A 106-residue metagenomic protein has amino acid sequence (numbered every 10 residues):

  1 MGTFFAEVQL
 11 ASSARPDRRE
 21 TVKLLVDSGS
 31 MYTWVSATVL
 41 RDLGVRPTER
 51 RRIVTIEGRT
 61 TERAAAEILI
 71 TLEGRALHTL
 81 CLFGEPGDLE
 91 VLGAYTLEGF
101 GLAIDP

Functional and structural regions predicted by a protein language model:
M1-P106: Pepsin/retropepsin-fold aspartyl endopeptidases
